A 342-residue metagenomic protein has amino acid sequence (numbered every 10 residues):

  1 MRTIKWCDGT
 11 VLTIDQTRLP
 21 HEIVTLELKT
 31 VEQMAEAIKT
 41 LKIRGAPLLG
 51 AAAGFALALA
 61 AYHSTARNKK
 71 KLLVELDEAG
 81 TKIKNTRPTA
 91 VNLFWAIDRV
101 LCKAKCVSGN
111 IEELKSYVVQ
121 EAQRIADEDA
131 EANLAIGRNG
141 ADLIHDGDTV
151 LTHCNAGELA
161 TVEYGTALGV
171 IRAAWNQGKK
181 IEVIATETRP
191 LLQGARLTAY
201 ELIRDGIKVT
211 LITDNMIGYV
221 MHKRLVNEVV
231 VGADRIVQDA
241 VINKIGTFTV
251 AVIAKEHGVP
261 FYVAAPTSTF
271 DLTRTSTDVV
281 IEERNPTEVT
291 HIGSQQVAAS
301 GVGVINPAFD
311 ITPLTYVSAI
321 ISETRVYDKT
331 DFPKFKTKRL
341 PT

Functional and structural regions predicted by a protein language model:
M1-C7, L12, G109-I111, K329-T330 (+1 more regions): SAM-dependent methyltransferases
M1-E32, E36-K39: Positively charged, low-complexity intrinsically disordered leader regions
M1-R2, G140-D142, A156-A160, R172 (+3 more regions): A generic local secondary-structure boundary/capping motif
L19-P20, L57, G157-E158, R235-Q238: A short, flexible beta-alpha/helix-coil linker loop
L26-K42, D142-V150, H291-G301: Short, hydrophobic/aliphatic alpha-helical segments
E27-V31, G157-T161, V237-I242: Short, glycine-rich nucleotide/cofactor-binding loops
K42-I212: N-terminal active-site beta-alpha-beta segment that forms phosphate/nucleotide-binding and substrate-recognition loops
I181, T186-T342: Conserved phosphate- and dinucleotide-binding cores of soluble alpha/beta proteins, encompassing both enzyme active
